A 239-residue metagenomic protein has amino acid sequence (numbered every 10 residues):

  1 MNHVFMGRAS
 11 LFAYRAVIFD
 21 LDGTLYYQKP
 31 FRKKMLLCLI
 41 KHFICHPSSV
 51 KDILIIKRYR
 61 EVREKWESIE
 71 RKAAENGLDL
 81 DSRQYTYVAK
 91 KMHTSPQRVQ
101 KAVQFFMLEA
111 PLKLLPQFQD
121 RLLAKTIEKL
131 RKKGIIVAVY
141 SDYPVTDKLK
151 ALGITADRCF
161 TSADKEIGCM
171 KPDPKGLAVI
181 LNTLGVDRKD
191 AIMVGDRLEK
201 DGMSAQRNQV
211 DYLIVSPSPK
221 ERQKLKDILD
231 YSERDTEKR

Functional and structural regions predicted by a protein language model:
M1-V17, L123-I136, Y140-R239: Asp-based, Mg2+/Mn2+-dependent phosphohydrolase catalytic module
N2-V62: Active-site neighborhood of HAD-like aspartate-dependent phosphohydrolases
L25-Y27, A74, K165-I167: Short histidine/acidic/glycine/proline-rich micro-motifs that form metal- and phosphate-coordinating active-site loops
P30-L37, K41, A74-Y87, V139: Short acidic alpha-helix initiation/capping motifs at coil-to-helix transition points, especially at protein N-termini
H46, V50, K91-S95, T155 (+1 more regions): Short coil/loop linkers at secondary-structure junctions
S49-D52, Y87-H93, M107-L114, P144-V145: Short acidic/polar alpha-helix capping motifs at helix-coil junctions
Y59-L108: A metal-dependent, Asp-based hydrolase signature
P96-A138, P174: Short, acidic loop-to-helix structural element flanking the phosphoryl-transfer center in phosphate-processing enzymes
